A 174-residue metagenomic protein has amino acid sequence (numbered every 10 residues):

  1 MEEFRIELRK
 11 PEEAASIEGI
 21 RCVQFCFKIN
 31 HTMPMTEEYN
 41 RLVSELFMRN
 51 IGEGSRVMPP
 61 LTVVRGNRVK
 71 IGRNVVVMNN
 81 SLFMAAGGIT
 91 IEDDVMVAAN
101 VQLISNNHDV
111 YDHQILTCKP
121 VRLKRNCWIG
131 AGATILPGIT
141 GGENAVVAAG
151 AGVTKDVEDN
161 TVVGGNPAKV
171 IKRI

Functional and structural regions predicted by a protein language model:
M1-G54, P167-K172: Terminal amphipathic alpha-helical/low-complexity segments used for targeting or macromolecular assembly
K10, F27, H31, P59 (+3 more regions): Conserved short-loop catalytic and cofactor-binding motifs
N40, P59-P60, D109: Short linear capping/connector segments at secondary-structure termini
E45, V69-I71: Short, T/G/N/S-enriched strand-turn elements that build extracellular solenoid repeat scaffolds
E53, M58-P59, V64-R65, G72-R73 (+14 more regions): Left-handed beta-helix
N107-D109, H113-I115, I139, R173-I174: Conserved catalytic-core motifs of eukaryotic protein kinase domains, centered on the activation segment
